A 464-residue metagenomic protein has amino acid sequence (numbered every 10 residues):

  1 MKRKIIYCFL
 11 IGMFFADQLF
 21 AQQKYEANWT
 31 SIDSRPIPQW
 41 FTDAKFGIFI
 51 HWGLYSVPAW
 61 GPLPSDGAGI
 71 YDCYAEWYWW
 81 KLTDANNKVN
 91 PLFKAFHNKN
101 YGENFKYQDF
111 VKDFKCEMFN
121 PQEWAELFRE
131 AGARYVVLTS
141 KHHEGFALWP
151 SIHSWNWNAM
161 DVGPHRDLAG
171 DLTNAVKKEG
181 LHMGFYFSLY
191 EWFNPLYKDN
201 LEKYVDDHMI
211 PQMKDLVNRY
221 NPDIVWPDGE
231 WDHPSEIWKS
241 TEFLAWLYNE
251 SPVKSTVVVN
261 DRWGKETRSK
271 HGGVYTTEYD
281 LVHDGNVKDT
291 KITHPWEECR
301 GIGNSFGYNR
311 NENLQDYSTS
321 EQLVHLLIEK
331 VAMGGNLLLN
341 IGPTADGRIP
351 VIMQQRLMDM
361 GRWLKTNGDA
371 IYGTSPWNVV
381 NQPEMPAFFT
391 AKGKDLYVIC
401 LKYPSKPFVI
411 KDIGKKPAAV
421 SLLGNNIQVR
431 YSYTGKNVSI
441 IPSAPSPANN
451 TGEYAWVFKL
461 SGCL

Functional and structural regions predicted by a protein language model:
M1-Q23: Bacterial Sec-dependent N-terminal signal peptides
Q22-L464: Mature catalytic domains of secreted/periplasmic carbohydrate-active enzymes
